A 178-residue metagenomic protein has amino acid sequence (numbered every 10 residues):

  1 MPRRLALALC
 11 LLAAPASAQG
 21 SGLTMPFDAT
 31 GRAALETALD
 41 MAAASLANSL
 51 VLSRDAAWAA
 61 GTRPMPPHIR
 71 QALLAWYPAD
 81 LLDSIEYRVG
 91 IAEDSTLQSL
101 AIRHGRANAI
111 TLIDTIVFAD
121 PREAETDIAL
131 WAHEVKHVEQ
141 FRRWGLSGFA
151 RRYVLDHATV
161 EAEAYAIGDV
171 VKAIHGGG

Functional and structural regions predicted by a protein language model:
M1-A6: Bacterial N-terminal signal peptides that target proteins for export
A13-P15: N-terminal signal peptide c-region/cleavage motif recognized by signal peptidases
A44-A59: Acidic/histidine-rich, surface-exposed loop or edge segments in extracytoplasmic proteins
A60-I110, T115, V170, I174: Auxiliary, metal-adjacent structural segments of Zn-dependent hydrolase domains
D80, R143, Y153-G178: Post-HExxH zinc-binding segment in Zn-dependent metallohydrolases
L112-A132, V154-D156: Short pre-active-site segment immediately N-terminal to the catalytic Zn-binding motif
V135-R152: Catalytic Zn2+-binding segment of zinc metalloproteases
